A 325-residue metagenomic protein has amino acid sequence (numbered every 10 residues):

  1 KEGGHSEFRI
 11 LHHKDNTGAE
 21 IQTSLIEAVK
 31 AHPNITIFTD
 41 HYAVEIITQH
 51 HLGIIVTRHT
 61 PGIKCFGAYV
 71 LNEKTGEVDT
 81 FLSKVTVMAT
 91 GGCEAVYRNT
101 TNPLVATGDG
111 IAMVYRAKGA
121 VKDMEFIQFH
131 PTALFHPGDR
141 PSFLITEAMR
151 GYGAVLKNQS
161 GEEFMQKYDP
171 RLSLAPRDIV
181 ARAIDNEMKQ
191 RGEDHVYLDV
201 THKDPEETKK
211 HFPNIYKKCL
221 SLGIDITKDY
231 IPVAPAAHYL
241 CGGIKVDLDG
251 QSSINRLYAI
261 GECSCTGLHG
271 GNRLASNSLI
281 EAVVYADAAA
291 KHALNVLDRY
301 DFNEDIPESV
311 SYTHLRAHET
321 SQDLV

Functional and structural regions predicted by a protein language model:
K1-E77, L82, A89, A133-H136: Conserved redox-cofactor binding core of oxidoreductases
Y42-I46, F129-F135, V233-L240, F302-Y312: A glycine-rich phosphate-binding loop feature that marks nucleotide/adenosyl-phosphate handling sites
Y97-D109, G267-K291: A conserved FAD-binding loop/helix module that cradles the flavin
M113, G119-I231, V283, H292-D298: An anion/pyrophosphate-binding glycine-rich loop and adjacent beta-alpha core in soluble alpha-beta enzymes
R140-S142, D169-P170, L268-L279, Y312: Short beta-alpha connecting loops at secondary-structure transitions that line or flank enzyme active sites
Y239-A259: FAD-binding beta-loop-beta segment adjacent to the flavin cofactor pocket
I254-R273: Short FAD-binding loop at a beta-strand-to-alpha-helix junction that anchors the flavin cofactor in diverse
T313-T320: Conserved small/polar residues in nucleotide/adenosyl-binding loops
